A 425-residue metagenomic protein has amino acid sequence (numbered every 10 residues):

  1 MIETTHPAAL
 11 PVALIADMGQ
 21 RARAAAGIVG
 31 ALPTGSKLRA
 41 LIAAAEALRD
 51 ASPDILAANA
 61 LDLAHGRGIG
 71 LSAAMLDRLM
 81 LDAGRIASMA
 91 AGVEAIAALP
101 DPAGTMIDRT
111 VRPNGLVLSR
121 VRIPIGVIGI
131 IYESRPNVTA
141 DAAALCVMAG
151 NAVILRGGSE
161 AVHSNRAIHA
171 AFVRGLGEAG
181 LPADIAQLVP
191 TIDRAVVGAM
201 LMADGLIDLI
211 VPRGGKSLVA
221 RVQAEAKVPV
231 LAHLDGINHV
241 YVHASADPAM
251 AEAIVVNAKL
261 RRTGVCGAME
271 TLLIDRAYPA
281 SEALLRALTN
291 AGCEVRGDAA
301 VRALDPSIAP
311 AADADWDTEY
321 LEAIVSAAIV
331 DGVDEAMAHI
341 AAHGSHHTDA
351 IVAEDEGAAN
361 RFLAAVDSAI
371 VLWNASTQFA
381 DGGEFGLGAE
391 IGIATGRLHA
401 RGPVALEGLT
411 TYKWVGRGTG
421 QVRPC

Functional and structural regions predicted by a protein language model:
M1-L118: N-terminal Rossmann-like NAD(P)+-binding subdomain of aldehyde/semialdehyde dehydrogenases
A9-A13, E133-N137, D141-A152, A167 (+4 more regions): ALDH superfamily catalytic-core signature
A25-A31, L272-I274, E322-D331, H346-I351: Short, well-ordered beta-strand elements within core beta-sheets of diverse protein domains
R39, V333, A338-P424: C-terminal core of ALDH-fold dehydrogenases
R109-T110, L118-P124, V147, E178-P182 (+11 more regions): Solvent-exposed alpha-helices and their adjacent loops that cap or buttress functional pockets in soluble metabolic
R109-V153, G158-H169: Substrate-binding/gating loop at the entrance of the active-site cleft, primarily in PLP-dependent aminotransferase-like
Y241-S245, L272-R276, I329-V330, V352-E354 (+1 more regions): Short beta-strand-to-turn element immediately C-terminal to the catalytic PLP-Schiff-base lysine in fold type I
